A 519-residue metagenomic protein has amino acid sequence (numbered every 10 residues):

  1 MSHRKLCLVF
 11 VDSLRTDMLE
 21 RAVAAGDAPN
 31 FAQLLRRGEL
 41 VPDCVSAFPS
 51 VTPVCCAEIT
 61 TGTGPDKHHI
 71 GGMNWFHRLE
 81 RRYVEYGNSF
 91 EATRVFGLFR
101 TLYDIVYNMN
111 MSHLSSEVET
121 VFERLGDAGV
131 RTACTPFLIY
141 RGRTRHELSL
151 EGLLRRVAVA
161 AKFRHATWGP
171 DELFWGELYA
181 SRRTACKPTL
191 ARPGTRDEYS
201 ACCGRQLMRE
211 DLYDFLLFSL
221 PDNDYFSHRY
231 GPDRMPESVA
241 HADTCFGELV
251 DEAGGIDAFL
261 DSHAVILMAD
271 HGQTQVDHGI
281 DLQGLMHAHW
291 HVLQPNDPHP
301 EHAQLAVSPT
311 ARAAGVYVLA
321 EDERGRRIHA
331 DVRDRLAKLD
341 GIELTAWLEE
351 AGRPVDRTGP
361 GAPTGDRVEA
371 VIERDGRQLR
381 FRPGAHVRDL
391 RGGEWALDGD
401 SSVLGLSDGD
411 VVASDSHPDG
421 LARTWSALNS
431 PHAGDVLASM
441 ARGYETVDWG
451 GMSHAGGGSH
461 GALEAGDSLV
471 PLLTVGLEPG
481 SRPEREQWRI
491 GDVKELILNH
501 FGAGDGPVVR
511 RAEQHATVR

Functional and structural regions predicted by a protein language model:
H3-E20, Q33-L34, I59, L125 (+8 more regions): Beta-strand elements within well-structured catalytic alpha/beta cores of enzymes that handle phosphate/sulfate esters
T16-M18, V51-P53, K67-I70, Y140-E151 (+7 more regions): Short catalytic/ligand-binding loop motif for oxyanion handling, primarily in non-cytosolic enzymes, centered on
E20-N74, R131-A133: Short, structured active-site-proximal loop/turn typified by the sulfatase FGly-forming signature C/S-X-P-X-R
A32-Q33, A313-G341, E486-A512: Non-catalytic, well-ordered alpha-helical segments in soluble enzyme domains
P42, S50-V51, M73-N110, E123 (+2 more regions): Secreted, luminal/periplasmic, and some membrane-associated catalytic domains that remodel anionic oxygen-ester
T63-R229, F381-P383, V387-S414, A433 (+4 more regions): His/Asp/Glu-rich, glycine-adjacent segments that coordinate divalent cations and/or stabilize oxyanion chemistry on
W290-E323, G457-H500: Substrate-binding rim/cap in mid-to-C-terminal beta-strand-loop elements of soluble/periplasmic
D448-S459: Short, surface-exposed loop/helix-turn segments at secondary-structure junctions that function as lids/hinges flanking
